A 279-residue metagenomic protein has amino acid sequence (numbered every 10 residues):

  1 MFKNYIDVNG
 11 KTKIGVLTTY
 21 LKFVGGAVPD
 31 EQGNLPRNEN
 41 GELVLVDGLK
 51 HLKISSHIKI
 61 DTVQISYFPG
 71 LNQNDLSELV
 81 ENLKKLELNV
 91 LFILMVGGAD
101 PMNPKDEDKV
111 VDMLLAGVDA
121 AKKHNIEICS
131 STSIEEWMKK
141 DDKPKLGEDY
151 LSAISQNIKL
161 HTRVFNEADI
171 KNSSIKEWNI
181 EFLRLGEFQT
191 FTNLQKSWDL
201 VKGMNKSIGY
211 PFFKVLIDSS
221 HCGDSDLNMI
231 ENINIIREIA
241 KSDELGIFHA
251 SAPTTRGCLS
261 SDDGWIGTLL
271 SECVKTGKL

Functional and structural regions predicted by a protein language model:
M1-K123, G209-F213: N-terminal pre-domain/capping segments
F2-G10, N34-R37, N103-K214, D224: Active-site acidic/histidine proton-transfer and metal-coordination neighborhood in alpha/beta enzyme cores
L17-T19, N89-I93, C129-T132, S242-T255: Non-cysteine beta-strand/loop elements that form the S-adenosyl-L-methionine
Y20-K22, Y67-P69, V96-A99, S133-W137 (+3 more regions): Active-site-proximal loop/turn and secondary-structure-junction residues that shape catalytic pockets, frequently
V24-V28, S130-S131, W137-D141, R256-S260: Short acidic/His/Gly/Ser-rich catalytic and metal-binding motifs that mark active-site loops of diverse hydrolases
L45-L52, D75-N82, M113-A120, N157-V164 (+3 more regions): A general structural detector for well-ordered alpha-helical segments in enzyme core domains, enriched
T62-V63, E167-S271: Acidic/histidine-rich catalytic cores of soluble enzymes
C273-L279: Extended charged low-complexity segments that act as oligomerization/scaffolding linkers
